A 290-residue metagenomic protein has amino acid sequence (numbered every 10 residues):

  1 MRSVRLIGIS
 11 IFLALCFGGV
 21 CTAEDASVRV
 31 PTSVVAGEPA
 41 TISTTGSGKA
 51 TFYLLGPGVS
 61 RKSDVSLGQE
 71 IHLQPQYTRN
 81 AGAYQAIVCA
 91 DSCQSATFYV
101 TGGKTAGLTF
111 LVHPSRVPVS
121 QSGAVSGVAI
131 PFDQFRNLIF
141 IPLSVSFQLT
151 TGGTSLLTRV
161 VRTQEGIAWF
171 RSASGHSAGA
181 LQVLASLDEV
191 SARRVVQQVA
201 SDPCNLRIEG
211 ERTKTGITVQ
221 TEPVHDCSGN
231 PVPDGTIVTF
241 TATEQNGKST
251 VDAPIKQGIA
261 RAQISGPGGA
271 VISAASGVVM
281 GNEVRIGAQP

Functional and structural regions predicted by a protein language model:
M1-G8, G19-P290: The feature marks long extracellular or luminal low-complexity segments
